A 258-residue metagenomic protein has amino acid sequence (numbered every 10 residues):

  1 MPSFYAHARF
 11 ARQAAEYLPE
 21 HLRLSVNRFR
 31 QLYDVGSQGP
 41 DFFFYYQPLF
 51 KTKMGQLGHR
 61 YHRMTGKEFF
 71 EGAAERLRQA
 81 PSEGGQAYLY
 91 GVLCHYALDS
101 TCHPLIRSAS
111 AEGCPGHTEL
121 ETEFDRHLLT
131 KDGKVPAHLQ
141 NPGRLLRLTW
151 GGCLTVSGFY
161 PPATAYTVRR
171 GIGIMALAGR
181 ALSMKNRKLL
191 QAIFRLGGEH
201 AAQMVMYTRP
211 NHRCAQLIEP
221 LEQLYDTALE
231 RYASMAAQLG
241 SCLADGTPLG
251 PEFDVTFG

Functional and structural regions predicted by a protein language model:
M1-L89, L93, A97-G258: N-terminal leader/auxiliary helical segments
